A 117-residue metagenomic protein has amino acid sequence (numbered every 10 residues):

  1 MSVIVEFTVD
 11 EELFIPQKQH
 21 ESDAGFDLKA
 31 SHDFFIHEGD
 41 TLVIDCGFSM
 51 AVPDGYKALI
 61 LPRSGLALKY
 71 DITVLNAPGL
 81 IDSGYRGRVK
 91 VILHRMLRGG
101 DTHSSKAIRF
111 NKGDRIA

Functional and structural regions predicted by a protein language model:
M1-A117: DUTPase catalytic domain/fold
